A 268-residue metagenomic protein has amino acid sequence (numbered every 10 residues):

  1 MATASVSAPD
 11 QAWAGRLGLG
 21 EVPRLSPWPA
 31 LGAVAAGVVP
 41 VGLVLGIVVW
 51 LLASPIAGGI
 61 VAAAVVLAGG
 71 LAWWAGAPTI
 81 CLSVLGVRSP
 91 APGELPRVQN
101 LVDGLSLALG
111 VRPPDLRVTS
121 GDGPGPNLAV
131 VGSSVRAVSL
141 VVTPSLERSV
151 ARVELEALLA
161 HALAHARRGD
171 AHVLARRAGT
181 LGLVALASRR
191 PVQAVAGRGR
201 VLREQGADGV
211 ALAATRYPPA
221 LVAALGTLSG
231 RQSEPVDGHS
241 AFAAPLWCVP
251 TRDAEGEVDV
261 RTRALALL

Functional and structural regions predicted by a protein language model:
M1-P124, A185, Q193-R198, Q232-S233: Hydrophobic or amphipathic, alpha-helical segments that drive membrane association/targeting
L95, Q99, E204-D208, R261: Amphipathic alpha-helical transducer elements in NTP-driven molecular machines
D103-S106, G199-Y217: An active-site-proximal "capping" alpha-helix that borders the catalytic cofactor pocket
G110-A137, R189-G197, L212-L268: Active-site-proximal gating segments in proteases and membrane effectors
S139-T143, L163: Short hydrophobic beta-strand segments that form the core of ligand-binding sensory/regulatory domains
A151-R167: Short alpha-helix carrying the canonical HExxH Zn2+-binding catalytic motif
L163-G182, P218-P219: Catalytic Zn2+-binding segment of zinc metalloproteases
R177-Q193: Hydrophobic, aromatic-rich membrane-embedded alpha-helical segments
